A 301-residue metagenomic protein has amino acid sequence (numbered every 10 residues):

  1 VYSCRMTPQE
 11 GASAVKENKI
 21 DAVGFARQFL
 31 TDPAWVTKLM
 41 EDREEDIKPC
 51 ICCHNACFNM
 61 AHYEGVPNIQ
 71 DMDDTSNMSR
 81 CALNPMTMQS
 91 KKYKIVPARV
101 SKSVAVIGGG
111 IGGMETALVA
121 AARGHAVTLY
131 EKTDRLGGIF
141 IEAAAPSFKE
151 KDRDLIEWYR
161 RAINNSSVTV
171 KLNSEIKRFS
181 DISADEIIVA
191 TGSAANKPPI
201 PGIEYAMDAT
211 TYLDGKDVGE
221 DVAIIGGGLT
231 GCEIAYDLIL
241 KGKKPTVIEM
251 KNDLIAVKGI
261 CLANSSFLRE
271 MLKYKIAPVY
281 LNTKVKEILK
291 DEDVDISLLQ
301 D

Functional and structural regions predicted by a protein language model:
V1-I107, I111, E115-A122, A126-V127 (+3 more regions): Flavin-dependent oxidoreductase catalytic cores
R5-M6, S174-I176, T283: Short beta->alpha linker loops
A12-G24, F29, A34, E45 (+5 more regions): C-terminal structured "cap/appendage" subdomains that terminate the fold
I20, I163, A184-D185, E220: Local beta-strand N-terminus motif with an aromatic residue
L39-D42, I200-Y212: A short, gly/pro- and small-residue-rich
A98-K132, K171-S183, T191-I200, T210-I260 (+2 more regions): Rossmann-like dinucleotide/flavin-binding elements
L129-S166, D237-V285: Rossmann-like dinucleotide-binding cores of NAD(P)H-dependent redox enzymes
I188: N-terminal Rossmann-like NAD(P) cofactor-binding module of classical short-chain dehydrogenase/reductase
